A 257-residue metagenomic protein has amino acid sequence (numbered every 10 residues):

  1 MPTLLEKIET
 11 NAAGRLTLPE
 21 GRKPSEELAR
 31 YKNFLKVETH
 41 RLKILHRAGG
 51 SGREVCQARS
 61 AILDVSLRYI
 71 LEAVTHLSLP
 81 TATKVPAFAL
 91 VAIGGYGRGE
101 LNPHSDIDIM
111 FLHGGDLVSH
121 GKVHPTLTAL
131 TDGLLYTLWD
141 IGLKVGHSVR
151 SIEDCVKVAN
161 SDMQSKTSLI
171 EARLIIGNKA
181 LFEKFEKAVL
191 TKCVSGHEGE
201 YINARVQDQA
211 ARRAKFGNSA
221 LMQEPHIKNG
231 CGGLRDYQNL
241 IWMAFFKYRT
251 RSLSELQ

Functional and structural regions predicted by a protein language model:
M1-Q257: A nucleotide- and high-energy phosphate-metabolite-utilizing enzyme signature
